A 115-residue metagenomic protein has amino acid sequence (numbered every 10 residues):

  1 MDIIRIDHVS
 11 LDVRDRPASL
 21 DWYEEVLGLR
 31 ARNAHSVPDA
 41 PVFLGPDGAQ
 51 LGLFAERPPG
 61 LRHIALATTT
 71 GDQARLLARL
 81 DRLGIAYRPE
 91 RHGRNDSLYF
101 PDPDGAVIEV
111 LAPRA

Functional and structural regions predicted by a protein language model:
M1-P17, L61-I64: N-terminal beta-strand motif that seeds the catalytic metal site of vicinal oxygen chelate
D2, L77-A78, R82-A115: Vicinal oxygen chelate
S10-Q50: Core segments of cupin and vicinal oxygen chelate
D12, A65-T69, P101, L111: Short hydrophobic/aromatic beta-strand micro-patches that form the beta-sheet surface supporting nucleotide- or nucleic
A18-L20, G71-L76: Short, conserved charged micro-motifs
V37-A40, G60, H92-D96: Short acidic/glycine-enriched loop/turn segments that link adjacent beta-strands
F43-D47, E56, F100-P103, P113: Active-site beta-strand termini and strand-to-loop segments that position acidic
G48-G52, L61, G105-E109: Short, charged/polar, Gly/Pro-enriched secondary-structure boundary elements
